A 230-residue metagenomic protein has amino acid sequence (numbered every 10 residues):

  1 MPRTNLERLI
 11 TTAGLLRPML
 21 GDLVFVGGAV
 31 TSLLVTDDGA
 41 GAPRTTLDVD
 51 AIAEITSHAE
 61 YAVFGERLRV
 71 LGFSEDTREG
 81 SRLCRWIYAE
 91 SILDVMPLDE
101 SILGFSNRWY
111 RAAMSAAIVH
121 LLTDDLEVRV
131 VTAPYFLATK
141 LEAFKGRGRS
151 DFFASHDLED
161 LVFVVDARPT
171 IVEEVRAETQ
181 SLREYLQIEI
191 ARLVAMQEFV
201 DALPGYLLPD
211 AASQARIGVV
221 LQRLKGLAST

Functional and structural regions predicted by a protein language model:
M1-T230: Compositionally biased terminal segments of proteins
